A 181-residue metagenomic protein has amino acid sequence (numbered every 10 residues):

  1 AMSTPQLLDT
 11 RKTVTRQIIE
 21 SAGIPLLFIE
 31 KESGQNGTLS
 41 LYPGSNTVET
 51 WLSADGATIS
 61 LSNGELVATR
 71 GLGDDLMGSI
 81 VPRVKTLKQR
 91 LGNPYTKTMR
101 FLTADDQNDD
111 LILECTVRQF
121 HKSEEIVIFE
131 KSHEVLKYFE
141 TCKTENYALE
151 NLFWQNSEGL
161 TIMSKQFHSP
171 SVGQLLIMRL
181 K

Functional and structural regions predicted by a protein language model:
A1-S60, E65-G73, G92-K181: Acidic, serine/threonine-rich low-complexity disordered tracts
S79-V81, T86-Q89: Surface-exposed beta-loop interaction hotspot
